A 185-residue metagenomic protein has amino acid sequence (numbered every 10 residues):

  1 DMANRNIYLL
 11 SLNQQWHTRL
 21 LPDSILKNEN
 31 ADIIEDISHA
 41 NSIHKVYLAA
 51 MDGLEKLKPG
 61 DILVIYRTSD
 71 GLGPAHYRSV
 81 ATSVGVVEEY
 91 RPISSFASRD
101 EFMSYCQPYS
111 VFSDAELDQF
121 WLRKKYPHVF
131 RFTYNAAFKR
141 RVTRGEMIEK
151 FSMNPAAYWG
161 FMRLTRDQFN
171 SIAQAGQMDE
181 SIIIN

Functional and structural regions predicted by a protein language model:
D1-K27, S79, P92-N185: Contiguous surface segments at macromolecular interaction interfaces
M2, L9-L57: Short N-terminal edge-element motif at the start of the domain
P59-L63: Loop/turn positions that initiate beta-strands
R67, E89-P92: Alpha-helix capping/termination and helix-coil
R67-P74: Short, charged beta-turn/beta-strand-edge "cap" motif at the junction between a beta-strand and an adjacent loop
H76-Y90: Short beta-strand-centered aromatic/proline hotspots
